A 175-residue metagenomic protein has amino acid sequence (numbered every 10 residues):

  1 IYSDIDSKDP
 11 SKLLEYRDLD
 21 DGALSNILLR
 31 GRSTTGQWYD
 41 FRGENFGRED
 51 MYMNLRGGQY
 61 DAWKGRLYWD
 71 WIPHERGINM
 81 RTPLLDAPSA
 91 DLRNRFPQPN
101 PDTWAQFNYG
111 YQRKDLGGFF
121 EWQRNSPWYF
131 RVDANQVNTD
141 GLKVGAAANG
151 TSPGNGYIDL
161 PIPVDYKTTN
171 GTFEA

Functional and structural regions predicted by a protein language model:
I1-S3, F41-N45, G57, L67-W71 (+1 more regions): Transmembrane beta-barrel strands of outer-membrane/channel proteins
I1-T35: Outer-membrane beta-barrel initiation region
D4-D9, G47-M51, D61-W63, P73-N79 (+4 more regions): Gram-negative outer-membrane beta-barrel proteins
S7-L14, Y52-R56, Y68-D70, I78-L84 (+1 more regions): Outer-membrane beta-barrel translocator domains and adjoining extracellular loop/strand segments of Gram-negative
S11-Y16, W38-D40, P101-Q106, G117 (+1 more regions): Extracellular loop and loop/strand-boundary signature of outer-membrane beta-barrel proteins
D20-S25, G47-M51, G110-L116, K167-G171: Residues that define the transmembrane beta-barrel architecture of outer-membrane proteins
I27-G31, M53-G57, G118-W122, F173-A175: Residues on the lipid-exposed face of transmembrane beta-strands in outer-membrane beta-barrel proteins
T35-Y39, M51, Q59-G65, K114-L116 (+2 more regions): Outer-envelope beta-barrel architecture signal
